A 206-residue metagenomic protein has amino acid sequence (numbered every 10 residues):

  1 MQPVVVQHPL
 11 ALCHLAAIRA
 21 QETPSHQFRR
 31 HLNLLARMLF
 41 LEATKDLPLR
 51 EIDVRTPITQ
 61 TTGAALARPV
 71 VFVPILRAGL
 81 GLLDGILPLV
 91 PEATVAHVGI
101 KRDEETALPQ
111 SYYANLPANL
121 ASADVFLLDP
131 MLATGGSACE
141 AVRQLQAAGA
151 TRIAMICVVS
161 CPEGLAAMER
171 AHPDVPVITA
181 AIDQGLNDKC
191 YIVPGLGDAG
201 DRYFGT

Functional and structural regions predicted by a protein language model:
M1-T206: PRPP-associated nucleotide enzymes
